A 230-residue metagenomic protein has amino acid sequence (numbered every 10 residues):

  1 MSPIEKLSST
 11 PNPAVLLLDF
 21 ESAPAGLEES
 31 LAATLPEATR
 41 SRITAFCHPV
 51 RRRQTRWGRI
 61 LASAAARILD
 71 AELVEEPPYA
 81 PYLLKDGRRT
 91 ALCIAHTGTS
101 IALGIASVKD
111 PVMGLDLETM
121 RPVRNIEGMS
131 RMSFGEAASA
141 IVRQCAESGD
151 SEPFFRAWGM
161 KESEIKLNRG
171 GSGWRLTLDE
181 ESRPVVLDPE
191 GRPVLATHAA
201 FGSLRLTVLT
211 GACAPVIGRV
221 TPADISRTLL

Functional and structural regions predicted by a protein language model:
M1-L230: Core catalytic alpha/beta fold that binds nucleotide/phospho-ligands
